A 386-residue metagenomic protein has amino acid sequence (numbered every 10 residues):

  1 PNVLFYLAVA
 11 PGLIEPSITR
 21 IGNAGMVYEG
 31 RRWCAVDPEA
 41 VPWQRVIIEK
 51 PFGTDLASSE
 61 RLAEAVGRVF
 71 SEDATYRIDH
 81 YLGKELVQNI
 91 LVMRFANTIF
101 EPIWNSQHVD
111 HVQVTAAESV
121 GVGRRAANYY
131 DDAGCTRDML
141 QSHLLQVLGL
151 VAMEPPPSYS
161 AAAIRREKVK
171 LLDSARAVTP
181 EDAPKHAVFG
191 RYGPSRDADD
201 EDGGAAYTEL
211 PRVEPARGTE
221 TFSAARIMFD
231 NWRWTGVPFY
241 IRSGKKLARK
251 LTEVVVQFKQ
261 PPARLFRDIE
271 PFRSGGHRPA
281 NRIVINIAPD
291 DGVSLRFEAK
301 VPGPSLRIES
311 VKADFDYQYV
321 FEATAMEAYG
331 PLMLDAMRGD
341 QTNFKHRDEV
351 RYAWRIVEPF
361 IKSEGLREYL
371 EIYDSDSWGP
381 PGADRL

Functional and structural regions predicted by a protein language model:
P1-I48, F52-L386: Secretory/organelle targeting and membrane-embedding segments
